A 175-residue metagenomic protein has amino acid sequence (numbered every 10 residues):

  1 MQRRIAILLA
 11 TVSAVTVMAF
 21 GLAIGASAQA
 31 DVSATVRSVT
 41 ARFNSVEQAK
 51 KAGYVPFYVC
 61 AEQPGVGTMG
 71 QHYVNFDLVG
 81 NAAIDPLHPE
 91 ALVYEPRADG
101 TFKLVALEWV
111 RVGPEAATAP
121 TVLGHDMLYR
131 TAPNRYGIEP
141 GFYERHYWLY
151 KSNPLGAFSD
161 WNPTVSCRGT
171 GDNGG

Functional and structural regions predicted by a protein language model:
M1-Q2, T16, T40: Intrinsically disordered, low-complexity sequence elements enriched in Ser/Thr/Gly/Pro
M1-V12: Bacterial N-terminal signal peptides that target proteins for export
A6, M18-V36: C-terminal region of N-terminal signal peptides and the immediate post-cleavage residues of exported proteins
T11-V12, A23-G25, D126: Low-complexity, intrinsically disordered/propeptide-like segments
V12-M18: Core hydrophobic alpha-helical transmembrane segments of single-pass membrane proteins
A28-G175: Primary mode marks residue(s) on the alpha4-beta5-alpha5 output face of response regulator receiver
